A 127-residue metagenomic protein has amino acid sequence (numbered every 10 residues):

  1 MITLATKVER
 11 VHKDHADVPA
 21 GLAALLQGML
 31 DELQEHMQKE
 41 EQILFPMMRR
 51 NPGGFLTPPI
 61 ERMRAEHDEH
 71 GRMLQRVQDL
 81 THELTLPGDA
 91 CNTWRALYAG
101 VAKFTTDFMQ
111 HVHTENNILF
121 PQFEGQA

Functional and structural regions predicted by a protein language model:
M1-A127: Small-residue-biased structural context
